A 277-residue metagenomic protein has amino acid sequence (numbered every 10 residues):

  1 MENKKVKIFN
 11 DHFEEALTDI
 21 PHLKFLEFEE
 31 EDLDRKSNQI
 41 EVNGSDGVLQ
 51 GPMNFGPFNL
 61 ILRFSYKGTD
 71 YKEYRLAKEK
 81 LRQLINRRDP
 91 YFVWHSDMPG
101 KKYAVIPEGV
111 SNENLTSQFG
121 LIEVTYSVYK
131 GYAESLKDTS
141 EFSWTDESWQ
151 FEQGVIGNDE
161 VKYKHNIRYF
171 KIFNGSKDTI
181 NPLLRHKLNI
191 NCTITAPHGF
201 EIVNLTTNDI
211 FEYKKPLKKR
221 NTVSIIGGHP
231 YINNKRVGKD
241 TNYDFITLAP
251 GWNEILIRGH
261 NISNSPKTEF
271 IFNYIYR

Functional and structural regions predicted by a protein language model:
M1-Q39: Polar/acidic, low-complexity leader/linker segments enriched in S/T/G and N/D
E14-A16, G100-A104, N208-K214: Surface-exposed loop/edge segments in extracytoplasmic proteins
S45-K72, Q118-G131, N253: Oligomerization/assembly interface segments of phage tail-like spikes and tubes
F64-G68, S111, V128-Y132, C192-A196 (+2 more regions): Beta-strand elements of well-folded, non-transmembrane domains
D70-G109: Short, acidic/charged, Gly/Pro-enriched secondary-structure junctions
W94-S135: Short beta-strand and beta-hairpin "edge-sheet" elements
E134-F142: Short, charged, solvent-exposed linker or helix-capping segments at domain edges/interfaces that act as flexible hinges
E141-R277: Intrinsically disordered, low-complexity segments enriched in serine, threonine, and glycine
